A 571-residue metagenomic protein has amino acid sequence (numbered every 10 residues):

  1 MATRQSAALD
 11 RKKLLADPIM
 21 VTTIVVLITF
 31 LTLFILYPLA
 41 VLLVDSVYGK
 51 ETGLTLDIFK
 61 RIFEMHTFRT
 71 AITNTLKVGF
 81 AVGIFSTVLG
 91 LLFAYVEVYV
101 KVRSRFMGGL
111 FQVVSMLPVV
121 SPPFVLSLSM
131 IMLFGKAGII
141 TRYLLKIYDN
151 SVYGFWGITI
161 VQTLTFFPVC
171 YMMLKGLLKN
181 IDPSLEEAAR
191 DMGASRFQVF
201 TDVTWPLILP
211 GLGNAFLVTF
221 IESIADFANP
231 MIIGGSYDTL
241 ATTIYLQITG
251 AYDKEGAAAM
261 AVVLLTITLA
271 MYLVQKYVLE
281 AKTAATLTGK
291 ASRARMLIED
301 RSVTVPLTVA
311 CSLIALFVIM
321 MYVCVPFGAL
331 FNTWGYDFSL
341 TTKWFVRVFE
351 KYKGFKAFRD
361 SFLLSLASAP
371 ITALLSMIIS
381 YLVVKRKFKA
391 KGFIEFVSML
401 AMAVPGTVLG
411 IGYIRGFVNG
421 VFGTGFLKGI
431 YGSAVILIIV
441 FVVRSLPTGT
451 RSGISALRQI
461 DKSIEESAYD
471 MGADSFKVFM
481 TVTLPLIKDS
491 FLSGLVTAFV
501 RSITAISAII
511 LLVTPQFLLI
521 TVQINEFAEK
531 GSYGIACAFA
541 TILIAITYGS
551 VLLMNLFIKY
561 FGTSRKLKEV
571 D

Functional and structural regions predicted by a protein language model:
M1-A16: Short, Lys/Arg-rich, polar N-terminal cytosolic tail immediately upstream of the first transmembrane signal-anchor
R4, L185, T283-M296, I464 (+2 more regions): Short cytosolic juxtamembrane segments of multi-pass membrane proteins
L9, L273-A310, K566-V570: Alpha-helical transmembrane segments of integral membrane proteins
D10-R11, L54-F63, L340-F349: A short amphipathic helical element positioned immediately N-terminal to and/or at the very start of a transmembrane
A16-K50, E64-K179, W205-F227, A259-K276 (+7 more regions): Membrane-water interface segments at the C-terminal ends of transmembrane alpha-helices in multi-pass inner-membrane
E51, E187, S195, K282-I298 (+1 more regions): Juxtamembrane inter-helical linkers in multi-pass membrane proteins
M132, D226-A251, T333-F338, K428 (+2 more regions): Glycine-rich helix-loop "coupling/hinge" segments at transmembrane-helix boundaries in multipass transporters
T242-I267: Helix-loop-helix hairpin linking two adjacent transmembrane segments in secondary transporters
